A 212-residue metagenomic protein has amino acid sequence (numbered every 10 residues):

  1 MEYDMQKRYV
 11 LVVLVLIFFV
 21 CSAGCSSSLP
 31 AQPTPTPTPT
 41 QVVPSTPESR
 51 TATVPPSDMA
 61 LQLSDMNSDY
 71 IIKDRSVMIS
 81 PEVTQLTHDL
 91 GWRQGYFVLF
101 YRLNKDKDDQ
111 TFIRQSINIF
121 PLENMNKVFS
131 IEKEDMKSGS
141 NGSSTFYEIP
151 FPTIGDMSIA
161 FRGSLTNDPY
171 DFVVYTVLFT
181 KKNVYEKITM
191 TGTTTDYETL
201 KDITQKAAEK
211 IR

Functional and structural regions predicted by a protein language model:
M1-T46, M66, A207: Secretory targeting signatures
P33-K107, N141-I154, T199, T204 (+1 more regions): N-terminal "mature-domain start" segment
I71, P121-N124, E134-K137, Q205-R212: Sec-exported extracytoplasmic/periplasmic mature domains
R93-I131: A short acidic-to-branched-hydrophobic micro-motif
Q110-R114, P169-T176: Short, surface-exposed coil-to-beta transition loops
S144-V173: Signature of long, low-cysteine stretches enriched in small and polar/charged residues
T153-M157, F179-Y185: Short, solvent-exposed coil/turn segments at beta-strand boundaries
N183, K187-R212: Surface-exposed amphipathic alpha-helical segments
